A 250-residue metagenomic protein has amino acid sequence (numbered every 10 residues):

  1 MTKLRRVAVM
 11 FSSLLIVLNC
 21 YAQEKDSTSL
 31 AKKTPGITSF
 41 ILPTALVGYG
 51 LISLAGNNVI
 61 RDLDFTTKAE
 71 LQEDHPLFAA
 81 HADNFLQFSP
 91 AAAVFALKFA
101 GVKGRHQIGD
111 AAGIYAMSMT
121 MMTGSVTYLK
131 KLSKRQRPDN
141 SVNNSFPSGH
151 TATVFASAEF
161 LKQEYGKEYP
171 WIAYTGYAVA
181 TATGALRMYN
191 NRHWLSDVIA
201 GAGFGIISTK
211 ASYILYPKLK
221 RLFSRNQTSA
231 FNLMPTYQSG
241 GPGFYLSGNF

Functional and structural regions predicted by a protein language model:
T2-L42, Q107-D110, M122-F250: Replace "edges of transmembrane helices
Q23-A93, K130-D139: N-terminal transmembrane-helix/juxtamembrane module of multi-pass inner/ER membrane proteins
L54-A55, K98-K103: Structural signal for the C-terminal ends of transmembrane alpha-helices and the immediately following loop
A79-A82, A112, A116, S148: Hydrophobic alpha-helical transmembrane segments of multi-pass membrane proteins
N84, A100-G101, G166, W171: Short, flexible segments with low predicted structural confidence
V94-K98, V126-T127: Membrane-embedded alpha-helical segments in integral membrane proteins
G101-M121: Interfacial segments of alpha-helical transmembrane regions
